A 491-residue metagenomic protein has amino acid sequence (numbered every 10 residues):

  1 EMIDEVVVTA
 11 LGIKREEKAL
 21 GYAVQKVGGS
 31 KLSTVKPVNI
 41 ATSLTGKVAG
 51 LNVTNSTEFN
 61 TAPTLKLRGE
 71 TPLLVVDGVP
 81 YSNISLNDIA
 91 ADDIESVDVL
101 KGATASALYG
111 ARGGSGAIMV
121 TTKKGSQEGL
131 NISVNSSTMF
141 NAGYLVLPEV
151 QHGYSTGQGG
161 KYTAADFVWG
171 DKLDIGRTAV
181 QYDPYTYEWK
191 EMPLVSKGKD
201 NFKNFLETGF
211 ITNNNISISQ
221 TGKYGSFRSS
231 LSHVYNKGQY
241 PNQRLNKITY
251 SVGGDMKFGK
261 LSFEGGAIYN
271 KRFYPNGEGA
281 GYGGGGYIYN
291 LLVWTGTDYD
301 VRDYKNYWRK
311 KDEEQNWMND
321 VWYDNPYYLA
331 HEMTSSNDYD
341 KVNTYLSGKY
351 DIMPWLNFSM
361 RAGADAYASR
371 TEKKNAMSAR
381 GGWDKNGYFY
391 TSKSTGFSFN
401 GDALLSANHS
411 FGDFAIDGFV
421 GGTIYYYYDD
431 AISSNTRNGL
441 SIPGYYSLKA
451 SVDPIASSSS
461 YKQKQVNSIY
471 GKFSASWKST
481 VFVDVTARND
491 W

Functional and structural regions predicted by a protein language model:
E1-S251, D255-G266, N343, Q463: Short, small/polar-rich motifs associated with maturation and membrane association, primarily at protein termini
M2, K18, Q127-G198, G238-L245 (+2 more regions): Surface-exposed loop/interface segments of Gram-negative outer-membrane beta-barrel transport/assembly proteins
V48, M353, G439-I442: Acidic-histidine catalytic/liganding microenvironments
V75, I94, Y250-V252, M360 (+4 more regions): Extended, hydrophobic alpha-helical segments in both membrane/secreted and soluble proteins
G102, D365, D490-W491: Conserved acidic functional residues
K124, T221-Y224, K257-K260, Y350-L356 (+2 more regions): Outer-membrane beta-barrel strand-turn architecture
L231-H233, A487-W491: Active-site proximal loops enriched in glycine and acidic residues that flank catalytic Cys/His/Asp and coordinate
